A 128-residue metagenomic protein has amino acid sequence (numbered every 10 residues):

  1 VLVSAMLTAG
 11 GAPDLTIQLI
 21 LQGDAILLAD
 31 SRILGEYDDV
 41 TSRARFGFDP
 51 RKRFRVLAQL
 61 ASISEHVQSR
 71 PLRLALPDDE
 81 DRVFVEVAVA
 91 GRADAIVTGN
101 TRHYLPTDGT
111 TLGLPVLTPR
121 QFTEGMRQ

Functional and structural regions predicted by a protein language model:
V1-A29: Short, well-structured N-terminal submotif of metal-dependent ribonuclease cores
L2-S4, L34-G35, H103-L105: Short, active-site-adjacent cap segments at secondary-structure transitions
S4-M6, P71-P77: Short, flexible loop segments at the rims of nucleotide/cofactor-binding pockets, characterized by
G11, L28, R51, A75-R82: Residues at secondary-structure transition points
T16, F84-V85: Short, hydrophobic alpha-helical packing/hinge segments within bilobed ligand-binding/sensory domains
L19-L72: PIN-domain endoribonuclease scaffold, especially VapC-family toxins
S31-R32, G99-T101: Short secondary-structure boundary segments
L74, D78, R82, V89-A95 (+1 more regions): Acidic, PIN/NYN-like endoribonuclease modules and their adjacent C-terminal/linker elements
